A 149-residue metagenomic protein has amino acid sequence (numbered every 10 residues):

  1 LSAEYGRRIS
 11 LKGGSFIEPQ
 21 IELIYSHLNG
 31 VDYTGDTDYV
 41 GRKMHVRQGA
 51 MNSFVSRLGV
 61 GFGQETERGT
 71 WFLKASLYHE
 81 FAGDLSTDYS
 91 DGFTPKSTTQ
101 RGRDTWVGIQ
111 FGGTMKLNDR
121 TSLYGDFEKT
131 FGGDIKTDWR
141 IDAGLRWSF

Functional and structural regions predicted by a protein language model:
L1-F149: Membrane translocator/pore-forming domains, dominated by Gram-negative outer-membrane beta-barrels
